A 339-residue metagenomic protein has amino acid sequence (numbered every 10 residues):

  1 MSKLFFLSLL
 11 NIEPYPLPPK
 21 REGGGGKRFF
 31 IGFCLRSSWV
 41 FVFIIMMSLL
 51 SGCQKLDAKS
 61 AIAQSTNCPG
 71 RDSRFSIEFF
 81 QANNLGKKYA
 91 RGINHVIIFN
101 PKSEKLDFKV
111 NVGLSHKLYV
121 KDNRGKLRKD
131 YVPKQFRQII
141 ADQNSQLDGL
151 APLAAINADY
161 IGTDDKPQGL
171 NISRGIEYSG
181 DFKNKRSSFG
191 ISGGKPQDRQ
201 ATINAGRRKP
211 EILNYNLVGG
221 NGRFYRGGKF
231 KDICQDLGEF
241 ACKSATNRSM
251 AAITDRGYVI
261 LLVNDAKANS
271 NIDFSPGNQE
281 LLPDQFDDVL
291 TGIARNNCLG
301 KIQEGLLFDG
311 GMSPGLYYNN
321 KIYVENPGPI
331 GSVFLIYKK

Functional and structural regions predicted by a protein language model:
R21-R28: Intrinsically disordered, glycine-rich low-complexity segments
V40-S48: Bacterial N-terminal signal peptides
C53-S188, G194-Q197: Zymogen propeptides
N111-Y119, I203-K209, V263-N269: Short, solvent-exposed aromatic-acidic interface loops
N157, I161-S244: Active-site-adjacent helix-turn-beta-strand microarchitecture at beta-sheet edges that either contains or buttresses
D165-K183, C234-K339: Conserved, well-ordered active-site substructure
